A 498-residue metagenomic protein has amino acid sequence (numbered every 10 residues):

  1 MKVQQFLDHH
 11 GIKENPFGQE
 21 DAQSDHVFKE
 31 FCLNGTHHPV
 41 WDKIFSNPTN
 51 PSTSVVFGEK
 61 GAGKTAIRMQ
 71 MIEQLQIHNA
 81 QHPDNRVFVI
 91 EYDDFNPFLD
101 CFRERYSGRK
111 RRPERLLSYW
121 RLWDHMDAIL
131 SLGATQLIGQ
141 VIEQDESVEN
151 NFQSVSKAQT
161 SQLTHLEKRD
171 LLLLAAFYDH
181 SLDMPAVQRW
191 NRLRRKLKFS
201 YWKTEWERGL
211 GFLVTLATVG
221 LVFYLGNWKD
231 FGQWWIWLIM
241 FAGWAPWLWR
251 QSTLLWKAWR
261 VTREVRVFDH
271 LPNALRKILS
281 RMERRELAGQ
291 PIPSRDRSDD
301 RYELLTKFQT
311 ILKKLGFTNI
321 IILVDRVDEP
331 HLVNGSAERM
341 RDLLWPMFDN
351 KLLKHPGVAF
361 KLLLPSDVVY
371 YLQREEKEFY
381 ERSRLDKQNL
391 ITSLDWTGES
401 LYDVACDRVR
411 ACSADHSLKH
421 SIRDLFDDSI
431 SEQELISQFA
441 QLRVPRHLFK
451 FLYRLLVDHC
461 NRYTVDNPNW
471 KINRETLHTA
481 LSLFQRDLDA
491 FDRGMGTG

Functional and structural regions predicted by a protein language model:
M1-H9, N34-H38, L75-H78, W256-E432: The catalytic "switch" region of P-loop NTPases
Q5-F45: N-terminal pre-Walker A segment at the start of P-loop NTPase domains
P48-Q70, F360, D367: Walker A/P-loop nucleotide-binding motif
A62, A66-K314, H478, M495-T497: P-loop NTPase nucleotide-binding core
Q70-Q76, R86-V87, R339-W345, R454-V457 (+1 more regions): Amphipathic alpha-helical scaffolding segments
V141-S156, T160-L163, L401, C406-N469: Conserved AAA+ ATPase small/helical "lid" subdomain
H459-R486: Conserved C-terminal helix/linker of AAA+ ATPases
S482-G498: The feature marks long, low-complexity, polar/acidic/proline-rich intrinsically disordered regions embedded in large
